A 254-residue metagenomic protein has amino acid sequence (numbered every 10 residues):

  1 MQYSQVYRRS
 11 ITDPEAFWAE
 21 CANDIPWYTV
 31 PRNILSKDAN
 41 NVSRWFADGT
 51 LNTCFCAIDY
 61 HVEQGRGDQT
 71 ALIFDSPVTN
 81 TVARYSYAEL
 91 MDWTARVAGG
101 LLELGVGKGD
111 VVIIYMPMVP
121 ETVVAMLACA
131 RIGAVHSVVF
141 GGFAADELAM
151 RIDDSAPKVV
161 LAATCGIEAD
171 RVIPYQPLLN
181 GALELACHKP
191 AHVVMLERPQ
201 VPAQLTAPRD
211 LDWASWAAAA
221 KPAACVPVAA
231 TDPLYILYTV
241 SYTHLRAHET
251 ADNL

Functional and structural regions predicted by a protein language model:
M1-Y85, E89-D92, R96, L183 (+3 more regions): N-lobe entry segment of adenylate-forming
S10, I58-V62, L90, T94 (+6 more regions): Adenylate-forming
C54, L72-L127, A144, P208-S215: Conserved AMP-binding/adenylate-forming core of the ANL superfamily
L127, R131-S215: Structural core segment of the AMP-binding/adenylate-forming
T239-T250: Conserved small/polar residues in nucleotide/adenosyl-binding loops
